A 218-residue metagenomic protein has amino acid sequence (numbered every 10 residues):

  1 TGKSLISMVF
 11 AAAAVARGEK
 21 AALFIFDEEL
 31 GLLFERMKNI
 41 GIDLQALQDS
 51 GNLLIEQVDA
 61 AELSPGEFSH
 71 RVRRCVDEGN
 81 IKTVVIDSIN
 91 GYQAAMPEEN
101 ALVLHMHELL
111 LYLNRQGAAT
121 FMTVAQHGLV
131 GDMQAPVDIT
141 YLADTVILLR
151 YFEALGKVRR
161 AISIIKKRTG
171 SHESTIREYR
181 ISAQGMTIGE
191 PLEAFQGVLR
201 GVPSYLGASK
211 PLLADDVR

Functional and structural regions predicted by a protein language model:
G2: Conserved glycine(s) of the Walker
L5, E62-V146, A154-G156: P-loop NTPase motor core
L5, V217-R218: Terminal-proximal interaction/regulatory segments of ATP-powered molecular machines
I6, F10: Hydrophobic positions on the alpha1 helix immediately C-terminal to the Walker A/P-loop
A11, V15-A16: Gly/Ala-rich phosphate-binding loop of Rossmann-like dinucleotide-binding domains, activating on the conserved
R17-N100: Conserved inter-motif catalytic segment of the P-loop NTP-binding fold
D27-G31, N39, D59-S64, I89-Y92 (+7 more regions): Conserved nucleotide-binding/hydrolysis micro-motifs of P-loop NTPases
H70, R74-N80, T145, R150-V217: Conserved P-loop NTPase
